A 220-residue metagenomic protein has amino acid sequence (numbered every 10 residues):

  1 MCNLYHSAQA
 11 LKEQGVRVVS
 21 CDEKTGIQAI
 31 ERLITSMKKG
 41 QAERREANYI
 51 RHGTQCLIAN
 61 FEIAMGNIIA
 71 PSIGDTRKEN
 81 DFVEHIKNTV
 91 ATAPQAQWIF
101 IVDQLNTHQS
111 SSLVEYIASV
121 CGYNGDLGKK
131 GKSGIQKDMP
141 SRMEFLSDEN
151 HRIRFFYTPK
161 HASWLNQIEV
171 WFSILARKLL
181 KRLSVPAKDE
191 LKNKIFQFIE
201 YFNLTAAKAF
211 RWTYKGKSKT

Functional and structural regions predicted by a protein language model:
M1-K87: Extended, low-complexity cationic-aromatic segments
G15-V16, Q95-Q97: Short coil/turn segments at beta-strand junctions that form active-site/ligand-binding loops
S20-D22, N60, I86, D103 (+4 more regions): Mobile genetic element proteins and their domesticated derivatives, centered on retroelements and DNA transposons
I27-A29, T107-S111, W164-Q167, S218-T220: Short catalytic/ligand-binding loop motif for oxyanion handling, primarily in non-cytosolic enzymes, centered on
A96-Q109, G131-S133: Acidic/histidine-rich, metal-coordinating catalytic segments
D103, K130-N150, R154-R177: RNase H-like two-metal-ion nuclease catalytic core shared by retroviral integrases and related mobile-element nucleases
L113-Q136: Metal-dependent phosphoesterases centered on the DNase I-like endonuclease/exonuclease/phosphatase
R152-Y157, H161-A162, E169-T220: C-terminal anion-handling pockets and recognition modules
